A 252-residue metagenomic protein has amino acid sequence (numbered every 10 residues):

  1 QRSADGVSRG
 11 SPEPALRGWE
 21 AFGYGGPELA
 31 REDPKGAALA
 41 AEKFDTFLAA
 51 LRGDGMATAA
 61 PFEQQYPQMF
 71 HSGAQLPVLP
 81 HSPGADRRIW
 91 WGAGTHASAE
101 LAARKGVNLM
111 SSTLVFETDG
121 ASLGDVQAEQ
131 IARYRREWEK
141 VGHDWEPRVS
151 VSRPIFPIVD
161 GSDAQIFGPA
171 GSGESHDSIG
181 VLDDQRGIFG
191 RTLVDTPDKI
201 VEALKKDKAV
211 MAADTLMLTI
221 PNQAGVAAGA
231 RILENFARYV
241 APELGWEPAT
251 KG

Functional and structural regions predicted by a protein language model:
Q1-G252: Active-site-adjacent structural elements that line small-molecule/cofactor binding pockets in enzymes
